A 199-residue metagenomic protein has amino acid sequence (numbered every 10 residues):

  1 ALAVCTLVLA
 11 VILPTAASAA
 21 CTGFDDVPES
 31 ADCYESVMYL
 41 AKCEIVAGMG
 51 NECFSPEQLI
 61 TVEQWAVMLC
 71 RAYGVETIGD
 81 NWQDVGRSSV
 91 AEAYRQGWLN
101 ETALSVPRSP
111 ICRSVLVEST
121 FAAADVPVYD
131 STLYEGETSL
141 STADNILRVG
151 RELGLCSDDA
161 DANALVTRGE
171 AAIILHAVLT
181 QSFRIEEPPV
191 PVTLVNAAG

Functional and structural regions predicted by a protein language model:
A1-V8: Sec-dependent N-terminal signal peptides
A10-G199: N-terminal propeptides
